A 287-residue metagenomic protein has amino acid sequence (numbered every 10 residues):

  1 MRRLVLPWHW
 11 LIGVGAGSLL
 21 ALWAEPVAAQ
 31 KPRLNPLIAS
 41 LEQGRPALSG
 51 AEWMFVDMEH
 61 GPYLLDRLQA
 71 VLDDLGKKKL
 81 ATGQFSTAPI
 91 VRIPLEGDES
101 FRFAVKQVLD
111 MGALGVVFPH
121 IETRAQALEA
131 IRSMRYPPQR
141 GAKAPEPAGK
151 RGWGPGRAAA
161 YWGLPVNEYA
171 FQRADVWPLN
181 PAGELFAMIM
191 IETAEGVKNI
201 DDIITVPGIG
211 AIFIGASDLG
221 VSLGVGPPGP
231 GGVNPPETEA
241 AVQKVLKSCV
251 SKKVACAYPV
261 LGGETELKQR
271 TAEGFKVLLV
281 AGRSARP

Functional and structural regions predicted by a protein language model:
M1-P7: N-terminal secretory signal peptides that target proteins for export/translocation
V5, I12-V14, V27: Short hydrophobic transmembrane-like helices used for membrane targeting/insertion
H9-L22: Bacterial N-terminal signal peptides
V27-P287: Expand to "…catalyze enediolate/carbanion chemistry for C-C bond making/breaking, isomerization, decarboxylation
